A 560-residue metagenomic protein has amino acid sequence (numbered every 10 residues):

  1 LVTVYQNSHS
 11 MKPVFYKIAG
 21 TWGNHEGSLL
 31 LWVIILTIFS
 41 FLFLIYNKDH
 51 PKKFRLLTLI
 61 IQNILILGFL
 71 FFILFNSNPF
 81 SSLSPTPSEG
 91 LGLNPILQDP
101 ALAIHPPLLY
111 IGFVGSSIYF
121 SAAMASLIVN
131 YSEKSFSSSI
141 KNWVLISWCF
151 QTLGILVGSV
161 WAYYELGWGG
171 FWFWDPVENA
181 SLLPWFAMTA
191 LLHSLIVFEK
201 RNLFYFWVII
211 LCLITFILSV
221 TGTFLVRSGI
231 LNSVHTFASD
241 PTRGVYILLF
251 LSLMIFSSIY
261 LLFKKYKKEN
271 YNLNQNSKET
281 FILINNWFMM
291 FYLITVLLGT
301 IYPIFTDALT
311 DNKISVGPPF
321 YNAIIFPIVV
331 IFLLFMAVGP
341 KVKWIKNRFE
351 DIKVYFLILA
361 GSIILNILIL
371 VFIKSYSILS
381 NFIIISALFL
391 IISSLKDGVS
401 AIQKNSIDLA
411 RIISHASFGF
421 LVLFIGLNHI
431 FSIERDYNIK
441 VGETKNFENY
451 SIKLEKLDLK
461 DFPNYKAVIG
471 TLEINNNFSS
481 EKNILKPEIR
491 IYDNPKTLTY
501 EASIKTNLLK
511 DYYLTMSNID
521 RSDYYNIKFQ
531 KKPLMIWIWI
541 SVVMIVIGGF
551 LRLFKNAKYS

Functional and structural regions predicted by a protein language model:
L1-E26, N78-P106, E133, V157-A180 (+7 more regions): Membrane-interface interhelical loops and short amphipathic "cap" helices that link adjacent transmembrane segments
M11-Y16, W32-K48, I118-L127, W185-L195 (+3 more regions): Central hydrophobic cores of alpha-helical transmembrane segments in multi-pass inner-membrane proteins across all
S28-L83, P87-S159, G167: A conserved hydrophobic secondary-structure block that centers on an alpha-helix together with its immediately flanking
I45-L67, I128-C149, V197-L213, A238-V245 (+3 more regions): Membrane-interfacial loop-to-helix junctions in multi-pass inner-membrane proteins
Q62-F75, G115, S147-L156, T215-G222 (+2 more regions): Alpha-helical transmembrane segments of multi-pass integral membrane proteins
G158-W161, G169-G170, P176-I217, T221 (+1 more regions): Conserved active-site neighborhood of enzyme catalytic/cofactor-binding cores
P176-L183, C212, S233-F447, I452 (+1 more regions): Contiguous transmembrane helix-bundle modules in multi-pass membrane proteins
I363-I364, G419-Y559: Accessory, solvent-exposed terminal regions and/or long lumenal/extracellular loops of proteins
